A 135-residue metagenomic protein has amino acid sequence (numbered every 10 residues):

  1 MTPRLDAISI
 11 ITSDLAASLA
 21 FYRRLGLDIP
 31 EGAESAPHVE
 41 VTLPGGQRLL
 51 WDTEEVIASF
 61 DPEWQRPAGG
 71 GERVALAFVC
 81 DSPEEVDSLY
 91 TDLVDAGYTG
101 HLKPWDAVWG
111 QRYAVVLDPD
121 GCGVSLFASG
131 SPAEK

Functional and structural regions predicted by a protein language model:
M1-L19, L25, E31, R73-F78 (+1 more regions): N-terminal beta-strand motif that seeds the catalytic metal site of vicinal oxygen chelate
R4-S13, V39-T42, E63-D92, R112-L117: Vicinal oxygen chelate
I11-A58: Core segments of cupin and vicinal oxygen chelate
S18, Y22, V86, L93: Hydrophobic pocket/interface hotspot
E40-T42, D87-K135: Vicinal oxygen chelate
Q47, E72, G100: Residue-level signal for beta-strand positions within conserved beta-sheet cores that form or flank
I57-W64, A133-K135: A short, acidic/glycine-rich surface segment
